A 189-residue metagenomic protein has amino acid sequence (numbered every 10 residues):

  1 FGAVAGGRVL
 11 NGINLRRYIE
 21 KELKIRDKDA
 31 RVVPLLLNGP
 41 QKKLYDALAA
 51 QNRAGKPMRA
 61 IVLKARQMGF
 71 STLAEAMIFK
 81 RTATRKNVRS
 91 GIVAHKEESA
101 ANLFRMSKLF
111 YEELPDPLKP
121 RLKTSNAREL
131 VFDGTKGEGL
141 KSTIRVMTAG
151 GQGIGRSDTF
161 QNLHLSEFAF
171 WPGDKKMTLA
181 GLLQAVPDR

Functional and structural regions predicted by a protein language model:
F1-R189: Phosphate/NTP-binding elements of NTP-utilizing enzymes
